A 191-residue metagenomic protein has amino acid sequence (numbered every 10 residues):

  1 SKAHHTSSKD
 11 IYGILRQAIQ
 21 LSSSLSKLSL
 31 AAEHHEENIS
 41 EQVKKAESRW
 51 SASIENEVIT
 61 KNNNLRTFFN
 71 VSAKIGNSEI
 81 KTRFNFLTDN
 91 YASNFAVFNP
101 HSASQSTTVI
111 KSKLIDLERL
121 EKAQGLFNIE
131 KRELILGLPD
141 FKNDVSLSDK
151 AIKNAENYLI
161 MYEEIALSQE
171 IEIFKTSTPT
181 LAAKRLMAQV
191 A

Functional and structural regions predicted by a protein language model:
S1-K9: A surface-exposed, charged beta-strand/loop segment in the N-terminal or early-internal portion of soluble proteins
H5-T6, I19-L25: Charge-rich, low-complexity N-terminal segments
I11-Y12, I19: Extended, folded cores of ATP/NTP-driven motor/assembly subunits in large transport and secretion machines
E33-E36, A46, N77-K81: Charge-rich, low-complexity N-terminal segments
I39-S72: Acidic-basic catalytic patches of nuclease active cores, encompassing PD-(D/E)XK and other metal-cofactor nuclease
N63-Y91: Active-site metal-binding core of divalent-cation-utilizing nuclease and nuclease-like domains
R83-V109: Active-site ExK catalytic segment of metal-dependent nucleases
L114-A191: Extended, amphipathic alpha-helical scaffolds
